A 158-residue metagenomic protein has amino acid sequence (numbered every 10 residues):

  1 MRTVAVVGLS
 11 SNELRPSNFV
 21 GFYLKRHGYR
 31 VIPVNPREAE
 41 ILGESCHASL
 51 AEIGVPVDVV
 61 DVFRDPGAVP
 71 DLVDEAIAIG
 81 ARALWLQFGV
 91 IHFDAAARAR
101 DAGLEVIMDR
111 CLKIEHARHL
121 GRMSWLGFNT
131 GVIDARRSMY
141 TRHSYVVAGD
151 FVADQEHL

Functional and structural regions predicted by a protein language model:
A5-V7: Conserved beta-strand elements of the Class I
S10-L14, G21-L42: NAD(P)-binding Rossmann-fold cofactor-contacting core
Y29, I79-R82, A102-L104: A short helix->loop->beta-strand "cap" motif at the edges of active sites that frequently abuts
E40-D71: Glycine-rich, highly charged phosphate/nucleotide-binding loops
I41-E44, D58, D94-A97, E115-G121: Short, charged, surface-exposed secondary-structure boundary motifs
A68-Q87: Rossmann-fold NAD(P) dinucleotide-binding segment
F88-E115: Rossmann-fold NAD(P)-binding glycine/threonine-rich loop
H116-L158: A charged, well-structured terminal subsegment
